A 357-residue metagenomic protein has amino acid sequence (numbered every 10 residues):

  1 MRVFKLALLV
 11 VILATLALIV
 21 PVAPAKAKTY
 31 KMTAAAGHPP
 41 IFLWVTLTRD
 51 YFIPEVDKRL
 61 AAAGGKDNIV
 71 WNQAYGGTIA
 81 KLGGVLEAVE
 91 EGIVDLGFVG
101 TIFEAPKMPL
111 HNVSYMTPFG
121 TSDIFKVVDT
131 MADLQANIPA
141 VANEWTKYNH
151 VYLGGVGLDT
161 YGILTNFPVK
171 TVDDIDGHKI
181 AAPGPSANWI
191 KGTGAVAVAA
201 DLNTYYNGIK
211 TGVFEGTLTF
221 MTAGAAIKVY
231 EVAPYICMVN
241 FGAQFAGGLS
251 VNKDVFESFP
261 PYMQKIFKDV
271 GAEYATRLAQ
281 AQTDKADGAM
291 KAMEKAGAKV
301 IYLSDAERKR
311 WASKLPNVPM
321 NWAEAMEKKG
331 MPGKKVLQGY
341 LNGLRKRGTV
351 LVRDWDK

Functional and structural regions predicted by a protein language model:
M1-L6: Positively charged n-region of N-terminal signal peptides that target proteins for export
A7-I19: Bacterial N-terminal signal peptides
V20-K26: Signal peptide processing junction and immediate N-terminal pro/mature segment of secreted/exported proteins
K26-K126, N143-K357: N-terminal secretory/targeting leader peptides
I124-L134: Glycine/proline-centered hinge or cleavage motifs at structural transition points of membrane proteins
A132-Y148: Hinge/lid segment of periplasmic solute-binding proteins
